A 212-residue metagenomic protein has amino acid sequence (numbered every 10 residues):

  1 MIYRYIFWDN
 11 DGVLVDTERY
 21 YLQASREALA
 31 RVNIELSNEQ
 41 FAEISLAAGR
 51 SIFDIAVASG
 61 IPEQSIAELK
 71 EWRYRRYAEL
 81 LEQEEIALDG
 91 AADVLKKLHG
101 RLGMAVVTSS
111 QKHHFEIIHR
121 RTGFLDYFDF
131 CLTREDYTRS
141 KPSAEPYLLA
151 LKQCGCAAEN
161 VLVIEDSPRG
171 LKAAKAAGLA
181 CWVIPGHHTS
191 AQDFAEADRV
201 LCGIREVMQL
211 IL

Functional and structural regions predicted by a protein language model:
M1-R4, L102, Q111-L212: Asp-based, Mg2+/Mn2+-dependent phosphohydrolase catalytic module
I2-D93, G100: N-terminal helical cap/lid subdomain that shapes the substrate entry/recognition surface in HAD-like hydrolases
D16, E43, A47, Q64 (+7 more regions): Residues at secondary-structure transition points
S25, F53-A56, R73, T108 (+3 more regions): Generic structural signal for conserved hydrophobic packing positions in ordered secondary structure
E35, E68, K97, G178 (+1 more regions): Acidic/proline-rich low-complexity IDRs
A92-L95, L171: Short amphipathic alpha-helical segments and helix-helix/interface helices
